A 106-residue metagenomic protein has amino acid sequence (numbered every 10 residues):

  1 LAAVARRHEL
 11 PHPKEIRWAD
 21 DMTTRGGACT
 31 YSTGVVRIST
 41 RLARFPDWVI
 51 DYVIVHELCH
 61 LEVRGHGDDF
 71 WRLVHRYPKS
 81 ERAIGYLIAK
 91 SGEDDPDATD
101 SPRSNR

Functional and structural regions predicted by a protein language model:
L1-Y52, L61-R106: Active-site-proximal or metal-binding-adjacent scaffold patches in catalytic folds
E57: Walker B catalytic acidic pair
